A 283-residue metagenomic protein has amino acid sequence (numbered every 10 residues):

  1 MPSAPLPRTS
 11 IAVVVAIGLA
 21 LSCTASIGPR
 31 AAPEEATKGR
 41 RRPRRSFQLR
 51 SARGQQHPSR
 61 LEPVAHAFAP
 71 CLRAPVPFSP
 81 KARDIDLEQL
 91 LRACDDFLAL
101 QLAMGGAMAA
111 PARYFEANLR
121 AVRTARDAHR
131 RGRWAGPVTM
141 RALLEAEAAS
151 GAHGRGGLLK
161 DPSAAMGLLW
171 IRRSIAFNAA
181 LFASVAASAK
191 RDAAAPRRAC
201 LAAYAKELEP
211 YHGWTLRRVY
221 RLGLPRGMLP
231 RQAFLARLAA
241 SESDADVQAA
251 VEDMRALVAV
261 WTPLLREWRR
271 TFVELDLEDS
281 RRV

Functional and structural regions predicted by a protein language model:
M1-L6, E35-S46: Short, low-complexity, Lys/Arg-enriched N-terminal segments of secretory-pathway carbohydrate enzymes
P5-P33: Terminal signal-anchor or tail-anchor transmembrane helices that tether membrane-associated enzymes to cellular
R30-A32, K38, S51: Eukaryotic intrinsically disordered, low-complexity regulatory segments enriched in serine/threonine with acidic
R44-V283: Long, contiguous alpha-helical bundle segments
